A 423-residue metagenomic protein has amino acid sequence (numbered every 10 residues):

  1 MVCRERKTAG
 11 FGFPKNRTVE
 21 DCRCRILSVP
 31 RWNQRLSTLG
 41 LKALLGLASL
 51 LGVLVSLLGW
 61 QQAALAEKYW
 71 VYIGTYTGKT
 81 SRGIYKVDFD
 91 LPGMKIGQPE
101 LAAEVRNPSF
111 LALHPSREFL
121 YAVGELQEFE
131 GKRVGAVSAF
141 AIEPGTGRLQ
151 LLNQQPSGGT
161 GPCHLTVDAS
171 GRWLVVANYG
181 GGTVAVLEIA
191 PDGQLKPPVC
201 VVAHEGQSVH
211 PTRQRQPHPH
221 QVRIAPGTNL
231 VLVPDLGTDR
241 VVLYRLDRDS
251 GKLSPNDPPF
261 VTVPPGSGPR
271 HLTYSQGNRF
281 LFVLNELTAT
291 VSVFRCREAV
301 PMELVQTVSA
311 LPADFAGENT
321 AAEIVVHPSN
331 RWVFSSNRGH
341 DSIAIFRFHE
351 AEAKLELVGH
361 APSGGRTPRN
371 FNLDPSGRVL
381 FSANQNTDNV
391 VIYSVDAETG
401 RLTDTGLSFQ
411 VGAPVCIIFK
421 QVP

Functional and structural regions predicted by a protein language model:
K42-G59: Bacterial N-terminal signal peptides
L65-F89: An edge-strand/N-cap motif at the start of beta-rich repeat modules
T77-T80, L126-E130, G180-G182, T238-D239 (+3 more regions): Short glycine/acidic-enriched loop and turn motifs that connect beta-strands
T80, V105-P115, E128, G158-A169 (+6 more regions): Beta-rich, blade/repeat-based domains predominating in secreted/periplasmic proteins but also intracellular
D88-M94, F140-G147, L187-K196, R245-K252 (+3 more regions): Short loop/turn segments immediately following beta-strands, especially the blade-tip and inter-blade linker loops
G97-A103, L151-Q155, S208-T212, D257-T262 (+3 more regions): A short beta-strand motif characteristic of beta-propeller blades
Q98-V167: Blade-loop segments of beta-propeller domains
